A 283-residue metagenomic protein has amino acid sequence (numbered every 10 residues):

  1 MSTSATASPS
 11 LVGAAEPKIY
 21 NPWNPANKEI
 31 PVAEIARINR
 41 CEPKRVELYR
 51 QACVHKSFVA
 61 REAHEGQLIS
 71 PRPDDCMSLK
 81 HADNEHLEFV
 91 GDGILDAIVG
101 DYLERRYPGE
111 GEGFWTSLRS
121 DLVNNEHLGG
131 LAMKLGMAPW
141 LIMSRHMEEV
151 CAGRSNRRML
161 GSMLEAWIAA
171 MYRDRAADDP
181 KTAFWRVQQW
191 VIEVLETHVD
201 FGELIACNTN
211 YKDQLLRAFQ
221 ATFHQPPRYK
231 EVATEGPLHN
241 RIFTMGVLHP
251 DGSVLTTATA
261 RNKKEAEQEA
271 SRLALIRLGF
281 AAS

Functional and structural regions predicted by a protein language model:
M1-S283: Double-stranded RNA-binding/processing signature
